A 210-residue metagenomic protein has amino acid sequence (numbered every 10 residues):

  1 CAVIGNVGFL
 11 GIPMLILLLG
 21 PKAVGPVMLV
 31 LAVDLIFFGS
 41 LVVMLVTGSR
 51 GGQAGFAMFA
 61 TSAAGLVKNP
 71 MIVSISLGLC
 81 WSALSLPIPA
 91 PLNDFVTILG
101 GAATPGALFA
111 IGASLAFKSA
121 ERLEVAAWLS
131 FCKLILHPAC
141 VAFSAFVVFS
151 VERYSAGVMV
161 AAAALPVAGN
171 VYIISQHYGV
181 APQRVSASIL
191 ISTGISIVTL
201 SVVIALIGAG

Functional and structural regions predicted by a protein language model:
C1-G210: Alpha-helical transmembrane segments of multi-pass small-molecule/ion transporters
